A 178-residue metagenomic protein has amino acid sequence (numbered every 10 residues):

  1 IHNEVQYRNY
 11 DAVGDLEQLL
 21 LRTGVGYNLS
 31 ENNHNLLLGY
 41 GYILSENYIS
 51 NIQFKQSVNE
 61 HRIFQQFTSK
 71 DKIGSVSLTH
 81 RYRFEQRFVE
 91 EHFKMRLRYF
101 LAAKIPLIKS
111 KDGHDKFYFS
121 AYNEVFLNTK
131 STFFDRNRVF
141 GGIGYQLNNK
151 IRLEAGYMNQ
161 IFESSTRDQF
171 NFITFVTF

Functional and structural regions predicted by a protein language model:
I1-G39: Start-of-domain marker
I1-N3, L21, H34-L38, L78-Y82 (+5 more regions): Transmembrane beta-strands of outer-membrane beta-barrel proteins
V5-D11, L29, Y40-E46, D71-I73 (+5 more regions): Transmembrane beta-strands of outer-membrane beta-barrel pores
D15-L21, N59-I63, F93-Y99, D135-N137 (+1 more regions): Residues that define the transmembrane beta-barrel architecture of outer-membrane proteins
S30-N33, K72-S77, L107-F117, K150: Short loop/turn motifs that connect adjacent beta-strands in outer-membrane beta-barrel proteins
E46-S57: Flexible, solvent-exposed loop segments that connect beta-strands
F67, L101, D168-F178: Outer-membrane beta-barrel "beta-signal"
E124-R136, G141-G142: Outer membrane beta-barrel transmembrane domains
